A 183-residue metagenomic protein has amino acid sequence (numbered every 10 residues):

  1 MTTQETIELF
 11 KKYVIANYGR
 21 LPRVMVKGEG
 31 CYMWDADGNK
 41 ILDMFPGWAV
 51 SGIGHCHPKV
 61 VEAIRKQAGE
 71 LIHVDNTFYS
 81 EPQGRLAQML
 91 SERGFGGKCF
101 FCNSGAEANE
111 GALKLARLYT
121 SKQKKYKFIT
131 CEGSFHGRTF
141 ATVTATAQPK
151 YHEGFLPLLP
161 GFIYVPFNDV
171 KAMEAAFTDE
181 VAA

Functional and structural regions predicted by a protein language model:
M1-E29: Active-site-adjacent loop/helix segments that line or gate small-molecule/cofactor pockets in enzymes
T2, C56, V60, P82 (+2 more regions): Short acidic-hydrophobic sequence patches enriched in Asp/Glu that either
E5, L9, A63-K66, R85 (+3 more regions): A non-catalytic, amphipathic alpha-helix used as a structural packing/dimerization or gating element in enzyme scaffolds
K12, K40-K125, I129: Glycine-rich loop-to-alpha-helix module at the N-terminal edge of alpha/beta enzyme cores
R23-M44: Active-site and channel-lining beta-strand-loop segments that bind or position nucleotide-derived/phosphorylated
M25, C56, P82, V165-N168: Short secondary-structure boundary/capping elements
G30-Y32, A49, G54-C56, E107 (+3 more regions): Gly/Ser/Thr-rich beta-alpha loop segments that engage phosphate groups in nucleotides
A87-A183: PLP-dependent aspartate aminotransferase-fold enzymes
